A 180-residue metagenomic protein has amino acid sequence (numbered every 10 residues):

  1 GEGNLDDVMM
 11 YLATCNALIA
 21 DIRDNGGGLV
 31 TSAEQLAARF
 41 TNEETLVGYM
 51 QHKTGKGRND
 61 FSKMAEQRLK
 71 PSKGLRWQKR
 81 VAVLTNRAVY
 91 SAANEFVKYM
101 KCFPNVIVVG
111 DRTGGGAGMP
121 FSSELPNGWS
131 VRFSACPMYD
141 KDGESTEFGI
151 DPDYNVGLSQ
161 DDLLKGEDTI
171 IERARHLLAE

Functional and structural regions predicted by a protein language model:
G1-C15, G149-L158: C-terminal, low-ordered peptide segments at domain boundaries
E2-M9, A33-A37, V81, A93-V97 (+1 more regions): Extracytoplasmic/secreted envelope proteins and their assembly/folding machinery, especially bacterial periplasmic
Y11-G27, V83-L84: Short acidic catalytic loops
T14-L18, E43-T45, Q78-R80, P104-I107 (+1 more regions): Loop/turn elements at helix/coil->beta-strand transitions in domains of secreted/extracellular proteins
L18, Y90, F103-G116: Short, well-structured beta-strand/strand-turn elements
A20, F40, V81, M100 (+2 more regions): Terminal peptide-recognition signature
G27-R80, G118-E124, A135, Y139 (+3 more regions): Gly/Ser/Thr-rich loop/hinge elements
P152-E180: Low-complexity, Gly/Ser/Thr/Pro-rich intrinsically disordered linker/tail segments
